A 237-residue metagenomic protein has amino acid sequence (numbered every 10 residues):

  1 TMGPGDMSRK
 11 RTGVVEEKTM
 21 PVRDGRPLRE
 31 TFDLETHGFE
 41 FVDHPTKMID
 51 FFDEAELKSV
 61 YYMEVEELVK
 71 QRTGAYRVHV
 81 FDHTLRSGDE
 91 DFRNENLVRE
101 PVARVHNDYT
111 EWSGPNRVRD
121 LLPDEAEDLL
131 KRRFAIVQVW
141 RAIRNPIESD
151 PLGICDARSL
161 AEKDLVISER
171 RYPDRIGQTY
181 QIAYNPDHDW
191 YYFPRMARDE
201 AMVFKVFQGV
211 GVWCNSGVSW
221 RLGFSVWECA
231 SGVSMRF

Functional and structural regions predicted by a protein language model:
T1, G5, R9-P194: Non-heme Fe(II) oxygenase catalytic core, chiefly the N-lobe of the double-stranded beta-helix
D33, E40-V42, K205-Q208, S225-W227: Compositionally biased, low-structure terminal segments
V139, C214, E228-C229: Intrinsic disorder/low-complexity segments enriched in polar/small residues
Y180-G223, R236-F237: Catalytic core of Fe(II)/2-oxoglutarate
G223, W227-V233: Intrinsic disorder/low-complexity segments enriched in small, polar and charged residues
